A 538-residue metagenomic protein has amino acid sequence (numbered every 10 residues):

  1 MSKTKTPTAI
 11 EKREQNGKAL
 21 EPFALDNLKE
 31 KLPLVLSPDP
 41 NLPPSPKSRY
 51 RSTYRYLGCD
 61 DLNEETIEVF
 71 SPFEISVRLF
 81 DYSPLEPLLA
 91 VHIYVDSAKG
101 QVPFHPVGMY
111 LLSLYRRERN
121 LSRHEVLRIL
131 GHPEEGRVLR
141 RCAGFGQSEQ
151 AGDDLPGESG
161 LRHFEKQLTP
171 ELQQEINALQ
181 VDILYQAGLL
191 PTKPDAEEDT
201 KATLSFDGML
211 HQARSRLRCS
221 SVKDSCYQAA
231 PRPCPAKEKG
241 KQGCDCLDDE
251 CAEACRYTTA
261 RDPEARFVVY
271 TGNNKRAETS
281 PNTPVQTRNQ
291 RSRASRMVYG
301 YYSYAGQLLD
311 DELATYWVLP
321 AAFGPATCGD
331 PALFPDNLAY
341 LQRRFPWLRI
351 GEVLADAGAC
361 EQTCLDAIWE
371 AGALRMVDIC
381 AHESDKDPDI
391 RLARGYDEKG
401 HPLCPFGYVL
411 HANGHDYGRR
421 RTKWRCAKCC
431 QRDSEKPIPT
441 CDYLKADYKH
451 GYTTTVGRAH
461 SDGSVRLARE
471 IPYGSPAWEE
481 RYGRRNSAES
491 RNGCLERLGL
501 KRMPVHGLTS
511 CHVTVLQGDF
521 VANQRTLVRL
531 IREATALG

Functional and structural regions predicted by a protein language model:
M1-K18, K47-Y50, K223-Q242, K423: Short Lys/Arg-rich cationic patches that frequently serve as NLS/NoLS or arginine-rich RNA/DNA-binding motifs
S2-S83, P87, L530-G538: Charged, often Cys/His-bearing segments associated with DNA-binding zinc-finger transcription factors
S2-T4, L374-A488, G493-P504: An anionic, glycine-rich sequence signature occurring as long contiguous blocks
I67-Y115, G160: Basic, short loop/linker segments at the boundary and entry of helix-turn-helix/winged-helix-like folds
A98-V107, A294-R296, G483, V505-V515: Structural motif
Q101-L179, T509-H512: Short, positively charged, Gly/Tyr-enriched micro-motifs that form contact patches at catalytic or ligand/partner
V107, D154-E370, C380, V515: Polybasic low-complexity intrinsically disordered regions
W478-G538: Basic, amphipathic alpha-helical segments enriched in Lys/Arg and hydrophobic/aromatic residues
